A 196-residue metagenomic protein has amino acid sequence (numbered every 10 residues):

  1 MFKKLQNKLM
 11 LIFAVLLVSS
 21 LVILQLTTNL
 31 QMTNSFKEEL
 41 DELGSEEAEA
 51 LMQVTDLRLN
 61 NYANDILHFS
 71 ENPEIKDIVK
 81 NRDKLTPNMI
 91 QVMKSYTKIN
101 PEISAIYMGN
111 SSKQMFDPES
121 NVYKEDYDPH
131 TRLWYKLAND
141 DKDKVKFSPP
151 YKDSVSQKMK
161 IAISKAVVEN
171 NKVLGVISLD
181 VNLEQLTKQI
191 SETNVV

Functional and structural regions predicted by a protein language model:
M1-N34, E38: Extreme N-terminal signal-anchor transmembrane helix of membrane signaling/transducer proteins, especially in bacteria
M10-S20, S154, M159-K165: An N-terminal domain-start capping segment
T28-M32, F36, L40-D41, E169 (+1 more regions): Structured catalytic/translocation cores of nucleotide/phosphate-coupled proteins
L30-K37, N139, K188-S191: Juxtamembrane transmembrane-helix termini
E42-A50, V54-K146, I190-N194: Extracytoplasmic/periplasmic sensory segments of membrane signal-transduction proteins
N110, D117, D153-S154, E169: Acidic surface patches and DE-rich sequence motifs
P129, P150, S156-T193: Conserved beta-strands of PAS-like sensory domains
